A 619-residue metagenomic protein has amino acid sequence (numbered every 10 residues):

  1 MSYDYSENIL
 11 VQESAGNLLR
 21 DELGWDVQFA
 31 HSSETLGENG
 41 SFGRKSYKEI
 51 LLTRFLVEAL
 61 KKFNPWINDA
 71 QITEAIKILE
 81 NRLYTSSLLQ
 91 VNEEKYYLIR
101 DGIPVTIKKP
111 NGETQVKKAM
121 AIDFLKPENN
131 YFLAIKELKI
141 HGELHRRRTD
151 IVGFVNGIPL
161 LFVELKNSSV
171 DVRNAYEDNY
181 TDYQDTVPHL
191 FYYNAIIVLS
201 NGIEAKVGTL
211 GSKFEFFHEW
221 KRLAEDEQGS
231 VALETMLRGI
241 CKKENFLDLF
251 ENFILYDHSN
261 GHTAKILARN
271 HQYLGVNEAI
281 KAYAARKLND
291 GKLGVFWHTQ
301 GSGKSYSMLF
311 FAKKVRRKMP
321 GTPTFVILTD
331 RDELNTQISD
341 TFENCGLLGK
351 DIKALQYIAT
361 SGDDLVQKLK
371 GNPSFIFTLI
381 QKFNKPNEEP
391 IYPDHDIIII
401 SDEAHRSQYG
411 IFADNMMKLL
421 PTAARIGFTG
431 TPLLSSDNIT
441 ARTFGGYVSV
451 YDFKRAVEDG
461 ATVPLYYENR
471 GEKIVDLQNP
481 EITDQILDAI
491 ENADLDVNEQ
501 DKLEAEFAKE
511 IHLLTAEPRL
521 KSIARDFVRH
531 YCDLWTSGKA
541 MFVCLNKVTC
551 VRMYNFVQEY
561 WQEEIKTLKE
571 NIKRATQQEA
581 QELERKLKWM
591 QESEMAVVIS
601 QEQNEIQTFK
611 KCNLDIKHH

Functional and structural regions predicted by a protein language model:
S2-T324, E333-G349, G371-F375, Q381 (+3 more regions): ATP-dependent helicase/translocase motor core
T181-D185, S407-R425: Short, conserved "post-DEAD/DEAH" coupling segment immediately C-terminal to helicase motif II within the SF2/RecA-like
S230-A232, N438-K539, M553-A575: Interdomain helical connector at the RecA1-RecA2 junction of SF1/SF2 helicase-like NTPases
Q300, E403-R406, L419-S436, G460: Conserved helicase ATPase motor motifs in RecA-like P-loop NTPase domains
A359-I376, P390-I391, M590, E605-H619: Conserved motor-coupling elements within RecA-like helicase/translocase cores
N372-N415: Conserved RecA-like ASCE ATPase "motif II neighborhood" in helicase/translocase motors
I398, A423, E584-H619: Conserved RecA-like P-loop NTPase helicase motor core
K547-I599: Conserved helicase motor "Helicase C" RecA-like lobe of SF1/SF2 P-loop NTPases
